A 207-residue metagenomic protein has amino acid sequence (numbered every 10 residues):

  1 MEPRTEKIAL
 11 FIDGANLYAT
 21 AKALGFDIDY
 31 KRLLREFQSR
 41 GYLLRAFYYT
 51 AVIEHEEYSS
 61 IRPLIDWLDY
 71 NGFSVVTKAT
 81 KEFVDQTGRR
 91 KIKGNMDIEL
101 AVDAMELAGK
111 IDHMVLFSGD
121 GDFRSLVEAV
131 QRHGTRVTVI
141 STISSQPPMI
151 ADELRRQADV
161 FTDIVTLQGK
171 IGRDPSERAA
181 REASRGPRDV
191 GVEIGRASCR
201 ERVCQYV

Functional and structural regions predicted by a protein language model:
M1-M96, E106, G121, R136 (+1 more regions): Domain-level signal for Mg2+-assisted phosphodiester chemistry and nucleotide/NA-binding surfaces in nucleic-acid
N71, H133, L154-Q157: Short, structured coil segments at secondary-structure junctions
L100-K110: Acidic, metal-associated active-site segment
D112, D159: Receiver (REC) domain switch/active-site residues of two-component response regulators
H113-T135, I140-T142: Acidic, metal-binding active-site segment of PIN/NYN-like and related structure-specific nucleases
S144-Q157: Short, glycine/polar-rich helix-capping loops at beta-to-alpha or helix-loop-helix junctions that flank or form
V165-P187: A charged, well-structured terminal subsegment
I194-V207: Single conserved hydrophobic/aromatic residue that forms the stacking wall/gate of nucleotide- or nucleobase-binding
